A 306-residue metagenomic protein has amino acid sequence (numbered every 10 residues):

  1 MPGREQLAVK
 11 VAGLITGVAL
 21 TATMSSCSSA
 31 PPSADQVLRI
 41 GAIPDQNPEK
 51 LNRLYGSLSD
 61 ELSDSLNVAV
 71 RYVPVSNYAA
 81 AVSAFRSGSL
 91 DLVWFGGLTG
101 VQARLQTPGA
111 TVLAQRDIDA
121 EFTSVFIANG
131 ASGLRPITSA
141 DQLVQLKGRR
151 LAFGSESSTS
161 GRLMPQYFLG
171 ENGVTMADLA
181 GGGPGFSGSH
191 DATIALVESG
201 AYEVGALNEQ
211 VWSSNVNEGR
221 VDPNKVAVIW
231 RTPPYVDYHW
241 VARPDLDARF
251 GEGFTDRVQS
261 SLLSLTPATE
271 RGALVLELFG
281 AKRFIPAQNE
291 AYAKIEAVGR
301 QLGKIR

Functional and structural regions predicted by a protein language model:
T23-S26: C-terminal motif of bacterial Sec signal peptides marking the signal peptidase cleavage site
L38-G41, Q46-S57, V241-A242, R249-R306: An extracytoplasmic/periplasmic, membrane-proximal ligand-sensing/linker region
P44, S124-P136, V236-F250: A bilobed periplasmic-binding-protein/Venus flytrap-type ligand-binding module shared by bacterial periplasmic
S57-N67, S155, S160-F186, V216-D222 (+1 more regions): Ligand-binding cleft/hinge of the Venus flytrap
Y72-S83, L98, M176-A195: Short helix-initiation/N-cap motifs at beta->coil->alpha
W94-T107, G170-E171, E198-S199, E203-N224: A ligand-binding cleft/hinge motif common to bilobed small-molecule-binding domains
A110-D119, L179-G183, V216-P234: Short beta-strand->loop
R116-V174, D178: A conserved helix-loop-strand patch within extracytoplasmic ligand-binding domains of the periplasmic binding
